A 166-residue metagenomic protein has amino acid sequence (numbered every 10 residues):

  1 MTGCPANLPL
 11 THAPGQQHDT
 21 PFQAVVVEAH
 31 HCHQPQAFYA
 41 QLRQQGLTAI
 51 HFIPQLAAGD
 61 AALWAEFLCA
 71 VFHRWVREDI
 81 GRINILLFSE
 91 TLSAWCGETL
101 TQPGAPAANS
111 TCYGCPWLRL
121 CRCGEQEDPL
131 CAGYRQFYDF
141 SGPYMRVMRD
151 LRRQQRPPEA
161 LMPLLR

Functional and structural regions predicted by a protein language model:
T2-P103, A107: Radical SAM enzyme [4Fe-4S]-AdoMet core and its adjacent flexible, acidic and glycine-rich loops/tails across
G104-R166: Flexible mid-to-C-terminal extensions adjoining Fe-S/redox cofactors in radical SAM and related proteins
